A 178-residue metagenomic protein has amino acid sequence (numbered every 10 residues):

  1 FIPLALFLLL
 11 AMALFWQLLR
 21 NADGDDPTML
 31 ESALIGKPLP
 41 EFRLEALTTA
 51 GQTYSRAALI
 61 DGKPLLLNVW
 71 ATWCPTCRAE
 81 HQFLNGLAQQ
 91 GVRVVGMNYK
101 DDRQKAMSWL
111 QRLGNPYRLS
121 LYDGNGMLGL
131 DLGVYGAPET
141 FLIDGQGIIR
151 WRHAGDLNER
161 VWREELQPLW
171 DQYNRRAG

Functional and structural regions predicted by a protein language model:
F1-E45: N-terminal targeting signals for export/organelle localization
P40-R43, W70, V95, L130: Conserved Rossmann-like nucleotide-binding pocket used by diverse enzymes that bind dinucleotide cofactors
F42-L66: A short beta-strand-turn-helix
K63-L65, V69-W73, G136: Short pre-active-site segment immediately N-terminal to redox-active cysteine/selenocysteine motifs in thiol-based
L66-L67, V94, T140: Hydrophobic beta-strand anchors of alpha/beta hydrolase catalytic cores
R78-G114, G124-L130: Structural microenvironment flanking redox-active thiols in thiol-disulfide oxidoreductases
Q111-P116, D123-N174: Thiol/disulfide oxidoreductase modules built on the thioredoxin-like
R176-G178: Short, solvent-exposed mixed-charge patches
